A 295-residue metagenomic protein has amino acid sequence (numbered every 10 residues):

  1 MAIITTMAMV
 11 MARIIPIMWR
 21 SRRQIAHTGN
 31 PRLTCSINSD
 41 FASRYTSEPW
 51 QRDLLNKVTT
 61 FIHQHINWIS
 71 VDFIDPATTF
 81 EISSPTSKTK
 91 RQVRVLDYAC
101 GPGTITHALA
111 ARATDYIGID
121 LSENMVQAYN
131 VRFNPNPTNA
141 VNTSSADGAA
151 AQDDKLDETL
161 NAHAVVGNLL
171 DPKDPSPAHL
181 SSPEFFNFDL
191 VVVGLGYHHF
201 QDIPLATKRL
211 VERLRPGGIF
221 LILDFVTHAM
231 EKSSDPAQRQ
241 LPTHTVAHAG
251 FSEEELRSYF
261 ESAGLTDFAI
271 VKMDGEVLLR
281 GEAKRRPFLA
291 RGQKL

Functional and structural regions predicted by a protein language model:
M7, M11-R91, P135, N168-D171 (+1 more regions): Conserved class I S-adenosyl-L-methionine
N38, T46-Q51, I105-H107, I219-A290: C-terminal alpha-helical "lid/dimerization" subdomain adjacent to the S-adenosyl-L-methionine
R94-A178: Class I SAM-dependent methyltransferase SAM/SAH-binding core
H107, N124, F200-L205, M230: Short N-terminal helix/helix-N-cap motif within the alpha/beta-hydrolase-1
P175-V191: A short acidic, Gly/Pro-enriched loop at the edge of an enzyme's catalytic core that lines a small-molecule cofactor
F186-I203: A short SAM/SAH-binding and catalytic strip from SAM-dependent methyltransferases
P204-P216: A short glycine-rich, Lys/Arg-flanked "PGG" loop and its adjoining helix->strand segment in the class I
